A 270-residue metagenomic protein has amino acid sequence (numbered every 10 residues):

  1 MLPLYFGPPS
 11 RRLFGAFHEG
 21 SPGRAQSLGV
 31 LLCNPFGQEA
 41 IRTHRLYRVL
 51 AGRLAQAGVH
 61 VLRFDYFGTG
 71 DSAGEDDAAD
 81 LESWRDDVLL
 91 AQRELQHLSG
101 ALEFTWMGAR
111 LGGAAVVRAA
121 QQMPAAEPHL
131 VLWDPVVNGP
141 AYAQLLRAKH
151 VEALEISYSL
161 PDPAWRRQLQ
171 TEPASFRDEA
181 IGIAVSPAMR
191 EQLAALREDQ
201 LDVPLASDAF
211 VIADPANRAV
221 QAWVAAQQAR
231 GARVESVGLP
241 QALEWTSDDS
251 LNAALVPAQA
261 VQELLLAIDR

Functional and structural regions predicted by a protein language model:
Y5, G15-A16, A55, L62-R63 (+2 more regions): Terminal, non-globular segments
G7-S10, E19-D65: Short, surface-exposed "cap/lid" segments of acyl-processing enzymes
F36, H60-G70, V136, P240-A242: Short beta-to-alpha linker loops that shape the active-site pocket of alpha/beta-hydrolase fold enzymes
L46-Y47, E75-D80, S250-A253: Short glycine-enriched, charge-decorated loop/helix-capping segments at active-site entrances that position
T69-E103: Catalytic nucleophile-loop/oxyanion-hole region of alpha/beta-hydrolase and closely related hydrolase-like folds
M107-V117, D134: Gly/Ala-rich beta-loop-alpha elbow adjacent to hydrolase catalytic centers
R118-Q122: Active-site signature of alpha/beta-hydrolase-fold catalytic machinery across serine- and Asp/Cys-nucleophile hydrolases
A125-A267: The alpha/beta-hydrolase serine catalytic core
